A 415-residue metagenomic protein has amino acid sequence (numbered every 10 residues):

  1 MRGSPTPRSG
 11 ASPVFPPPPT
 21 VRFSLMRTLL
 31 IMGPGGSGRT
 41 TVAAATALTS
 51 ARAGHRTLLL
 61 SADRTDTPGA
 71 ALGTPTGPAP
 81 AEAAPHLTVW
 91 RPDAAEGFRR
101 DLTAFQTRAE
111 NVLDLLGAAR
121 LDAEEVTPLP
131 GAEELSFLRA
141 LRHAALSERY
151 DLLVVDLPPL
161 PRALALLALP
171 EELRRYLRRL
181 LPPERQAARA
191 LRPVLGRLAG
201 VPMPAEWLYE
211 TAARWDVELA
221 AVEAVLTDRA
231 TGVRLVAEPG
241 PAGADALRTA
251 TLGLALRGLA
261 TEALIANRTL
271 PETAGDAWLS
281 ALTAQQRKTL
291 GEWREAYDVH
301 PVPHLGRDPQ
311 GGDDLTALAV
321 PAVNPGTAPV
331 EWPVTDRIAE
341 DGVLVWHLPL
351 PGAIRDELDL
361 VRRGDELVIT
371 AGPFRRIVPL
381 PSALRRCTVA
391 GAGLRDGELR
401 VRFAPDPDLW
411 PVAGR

Functional and structural regions predicted by a protein language model:
M1-R27, A53, D406-R415: Actinobacteria-biased recognition of intrinsically disordered, low-complexity terminal regions
R2, L191, P202, D216-R355 (+2 more regions): C-terminal lobe/tail of nucleotide-utilizing enzymes
L29-P92, S147, L153, L157-R175: Walker A/P-loop NTP-binding active-site region of P-loop NTPases, recognizing the glycine-rich GxxxxGKT/S
R64-D66, A94-G97, P159-R162, P182 (+3 more regions): Conserved nucleotide-binding/hydrolysis micro-motifs of P-loop NTPases
T65-D66, A70-E125: P-loop NTPase motor core
V112-P241, A246-T249: Phosphate/Mg2+-binding loops and adjacent switch elements in nucleotide/diphosphate-handling enzyme cores
E340, V361-R363, R395-G397: Structural motif
C387-G391, D396, V401: Intrinsically disordered, low-complexity linker and terminal regions at domain boundaries
